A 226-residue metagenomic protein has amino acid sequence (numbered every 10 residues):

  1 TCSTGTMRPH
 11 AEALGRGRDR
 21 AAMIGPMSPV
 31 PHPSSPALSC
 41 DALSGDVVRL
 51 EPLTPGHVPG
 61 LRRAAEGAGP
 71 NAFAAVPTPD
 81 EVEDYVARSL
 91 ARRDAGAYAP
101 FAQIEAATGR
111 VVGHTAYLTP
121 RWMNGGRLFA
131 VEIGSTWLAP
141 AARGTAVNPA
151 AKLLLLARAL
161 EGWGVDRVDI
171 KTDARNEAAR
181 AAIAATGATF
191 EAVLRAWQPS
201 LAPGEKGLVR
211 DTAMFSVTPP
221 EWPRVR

Functional and structural regions predicted by a protein language model:
M23-T145, R158-G162, W197-Q198, P203-R226: GNAT-family acyltransferases
G144-R158, A181: Conserved acetyl-CoA-binding loop-helix of GNAT-fold acetyltransferases
E161-K171: Conserved GNAT acetyl-CoA-binding A-motif
N176-A192: Conserved active-site alpha-helix within GNAT-family acetyltransferase domains
